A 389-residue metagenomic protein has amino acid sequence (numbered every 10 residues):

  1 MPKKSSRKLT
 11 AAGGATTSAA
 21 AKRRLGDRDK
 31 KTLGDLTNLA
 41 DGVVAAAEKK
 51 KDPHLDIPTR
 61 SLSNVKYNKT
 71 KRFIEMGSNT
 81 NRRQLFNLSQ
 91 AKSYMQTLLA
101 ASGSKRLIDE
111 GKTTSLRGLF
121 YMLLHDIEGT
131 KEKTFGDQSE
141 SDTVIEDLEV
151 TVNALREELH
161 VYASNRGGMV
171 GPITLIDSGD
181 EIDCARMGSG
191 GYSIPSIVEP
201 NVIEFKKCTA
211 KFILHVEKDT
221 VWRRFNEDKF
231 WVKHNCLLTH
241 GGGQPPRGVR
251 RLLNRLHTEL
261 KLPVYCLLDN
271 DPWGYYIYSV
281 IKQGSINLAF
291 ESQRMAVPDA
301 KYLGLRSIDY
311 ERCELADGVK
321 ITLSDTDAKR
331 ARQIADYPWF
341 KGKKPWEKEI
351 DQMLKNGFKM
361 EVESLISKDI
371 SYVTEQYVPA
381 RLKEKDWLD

Functional and structural regions predicted by a protein language model:
M1-Y265, P272-D389: Nucleic-acid enzyme cleavage-core boundary/entry regions
